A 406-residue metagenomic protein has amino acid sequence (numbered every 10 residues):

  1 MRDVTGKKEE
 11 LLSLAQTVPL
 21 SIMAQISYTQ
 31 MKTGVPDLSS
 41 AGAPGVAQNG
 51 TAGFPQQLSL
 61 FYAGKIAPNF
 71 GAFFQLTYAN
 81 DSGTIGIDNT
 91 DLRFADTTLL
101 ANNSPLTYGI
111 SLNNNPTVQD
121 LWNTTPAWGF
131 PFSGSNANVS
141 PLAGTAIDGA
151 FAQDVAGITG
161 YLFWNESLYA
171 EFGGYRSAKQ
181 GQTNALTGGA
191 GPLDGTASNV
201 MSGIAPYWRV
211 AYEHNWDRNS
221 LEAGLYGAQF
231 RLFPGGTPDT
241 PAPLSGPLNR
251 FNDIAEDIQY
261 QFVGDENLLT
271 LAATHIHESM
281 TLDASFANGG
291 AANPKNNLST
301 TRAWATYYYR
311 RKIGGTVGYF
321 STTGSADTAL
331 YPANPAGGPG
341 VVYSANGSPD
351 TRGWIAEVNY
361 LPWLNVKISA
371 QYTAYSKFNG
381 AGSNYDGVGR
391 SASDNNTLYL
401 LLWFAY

Functional and structural regions predicted by a protein language model:
M1-K8: N-terminal cysteine/histidine-rich coordination modules
K8-A15, M280: Short boundary motifs at domain starts and secondary-structure transition points
A15, P19-K32, A47-Q180, S202-R218 (+6 more regions): Outer membrane beta-barrel
T33-N49, S133-N136, G181-M201, F233-N249 (+3 more regions): Solvent-exposed loop segments that connect transmembrane elements
G53-P55, I85-I87, Q153, G203-A205 (+5 more regions): Membrane-spanning beta-strands of outer-membrane beta-barrel proteins
S220-A356, Y360, Y372: Detector for outer-membrane/organellar transmembrane beta-barrel domains, recognizing the amphipathic beta-strand
V358-Q371, K377-N379: C-terminal closing repeat unit and adjoining cap/tail of repeat-based domains
A392-Y406: Outer-membrane beta-barrel "beta-signal"
